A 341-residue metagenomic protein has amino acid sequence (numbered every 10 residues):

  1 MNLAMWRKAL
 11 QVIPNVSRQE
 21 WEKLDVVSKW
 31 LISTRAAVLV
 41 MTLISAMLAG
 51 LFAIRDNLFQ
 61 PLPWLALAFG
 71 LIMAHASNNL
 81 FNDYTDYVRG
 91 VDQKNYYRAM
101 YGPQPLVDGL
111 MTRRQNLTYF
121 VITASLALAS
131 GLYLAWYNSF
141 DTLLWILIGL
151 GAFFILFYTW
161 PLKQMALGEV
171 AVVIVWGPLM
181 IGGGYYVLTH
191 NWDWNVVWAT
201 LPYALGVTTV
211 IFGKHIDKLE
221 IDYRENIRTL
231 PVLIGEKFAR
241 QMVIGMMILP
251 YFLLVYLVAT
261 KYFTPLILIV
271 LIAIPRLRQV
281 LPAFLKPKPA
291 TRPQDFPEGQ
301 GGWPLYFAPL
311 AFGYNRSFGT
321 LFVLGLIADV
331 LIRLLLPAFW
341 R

Functional and structural regions predicted by a protein language model:
M1-L62, A66, G70, M165-G168: Topogenic membrane-insertion module of multi-pass membrane proteins
V40, I44-L48, A171-Y185, L233-E236 (+2 more regions): Small-residue-rich segments of transmembrane alpha-helices in multi-pass membrane proteins, especially helix faces
I44-L48, D56-Y84, W145-L156, N195-G213: Membrane-embedded alpha-helical segments that form the functional core of polytopic membrane enzymes, especially those
A49-F69, L128-W145, M180-L201, F252-L266 (+1 more regions): Helix-coil boundary and interhelical linker segments in multi-pass alpha-helical membrane proteins
M73-R98, T208-V232, E236-A239: Acidic (Asp/Glu-rich) catalytic motifs at the cytosolic membrane interface
Y96-Y137, I227-P265, Y306-F322: Multi-pass membrane catalytic core of lipid/isoprenoid biosynthesis enzymes
G102-W192: Intramembrane alpha-helical segments
A259-L335: Extended hydrophobic alpha-helices typical of membrane-associated regions
